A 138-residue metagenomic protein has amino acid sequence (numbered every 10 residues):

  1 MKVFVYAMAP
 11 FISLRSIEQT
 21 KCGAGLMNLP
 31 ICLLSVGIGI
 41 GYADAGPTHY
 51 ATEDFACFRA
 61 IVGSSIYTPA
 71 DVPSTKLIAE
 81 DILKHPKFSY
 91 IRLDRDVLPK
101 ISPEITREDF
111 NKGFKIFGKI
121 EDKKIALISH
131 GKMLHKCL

Functional and structural regions predicted by a protein language model:
K2-A126, H135: Conserved thiamine diphosphate
L138: Active-site core of PLP-dependent enzymes with the aminotransferase class I/II
